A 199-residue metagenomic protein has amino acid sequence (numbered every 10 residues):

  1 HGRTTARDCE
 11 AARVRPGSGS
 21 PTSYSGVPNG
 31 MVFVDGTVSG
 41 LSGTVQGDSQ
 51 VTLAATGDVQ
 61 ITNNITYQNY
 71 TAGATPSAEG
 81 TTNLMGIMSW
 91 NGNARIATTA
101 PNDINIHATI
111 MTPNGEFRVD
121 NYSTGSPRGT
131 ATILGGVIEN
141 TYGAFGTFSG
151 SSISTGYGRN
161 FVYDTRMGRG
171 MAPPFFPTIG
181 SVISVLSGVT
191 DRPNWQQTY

Functional and structural regions predicted by a protein language model:
H1-P113, R118-D120: Extended compositionally biased segments used for macromolecular assembly or nucleic-acid engagement
Y70-Y199: Predominantly polar beta-repeat domains that present long G/T/S/D/N-rich surfaces used to bind, process, or adhere
